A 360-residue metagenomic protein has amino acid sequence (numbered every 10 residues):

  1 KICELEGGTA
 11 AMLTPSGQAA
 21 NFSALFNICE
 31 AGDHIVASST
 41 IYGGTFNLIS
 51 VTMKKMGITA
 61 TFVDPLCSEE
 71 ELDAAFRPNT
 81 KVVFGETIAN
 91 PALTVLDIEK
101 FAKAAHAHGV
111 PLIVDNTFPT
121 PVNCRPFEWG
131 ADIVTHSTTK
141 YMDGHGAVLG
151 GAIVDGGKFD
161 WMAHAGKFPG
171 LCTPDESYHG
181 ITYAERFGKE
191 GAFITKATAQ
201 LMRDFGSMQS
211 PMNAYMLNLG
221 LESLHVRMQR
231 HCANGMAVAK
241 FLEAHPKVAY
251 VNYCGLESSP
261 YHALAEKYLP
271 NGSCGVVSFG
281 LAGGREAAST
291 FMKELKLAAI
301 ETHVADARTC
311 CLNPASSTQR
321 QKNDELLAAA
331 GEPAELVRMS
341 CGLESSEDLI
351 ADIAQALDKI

Functional and structural regions predicted by a protein language model:
K1-E6: Aromatic- and Gly/Pro-rich amphipathic surface segment
A10-A244, N252: Conserved PLP-enzyme active-site core in the AAT-like
G32, S50, T59-A60, A74 (+4 more regions): PLP-dependent enzyme catalytic core of the Aspartate aminotransferase-like
V122, D143, S259-Y261, E286 (+1 more regions): Flexible loop/turn segments at secondary-structure boundaries
D160-W161, L224, G284-A287, T318-Q319 (+1 more regions): Short, acidic Gly/Pro/Ser/Thr-rich loop/turn segments
M228, M236, K240-E243, K247-V337 (+1 more regions): Conserved C-terminal alpha-helix-loop-beta "cap" of PLP-dependent enzymes that closes/shapes the active-site mouth
